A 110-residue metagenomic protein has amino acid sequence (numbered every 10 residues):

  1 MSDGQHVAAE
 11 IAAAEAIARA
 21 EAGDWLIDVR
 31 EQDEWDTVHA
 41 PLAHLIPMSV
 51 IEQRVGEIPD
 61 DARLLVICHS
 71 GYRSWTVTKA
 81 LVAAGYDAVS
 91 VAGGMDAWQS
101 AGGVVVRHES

Functional and structural regions predicted by a protein language model:
M1-W25, E31-R63, Y72-S110: Rhodanese-like catalytic fold shared by cysteine-dependent sulfurtransferases and DSP/PTP-type phosphatases
I67: Short, surface-exposed ligand- or partner-binding patches at beta-edge/loop junctions that are enriched in aromatics
